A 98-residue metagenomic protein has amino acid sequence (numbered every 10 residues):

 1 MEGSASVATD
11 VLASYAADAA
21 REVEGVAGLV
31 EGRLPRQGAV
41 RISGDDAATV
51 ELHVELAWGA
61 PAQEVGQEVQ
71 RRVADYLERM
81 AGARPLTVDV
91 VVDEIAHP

Functional and structural regions predicted by a protein language model:
M1-D18: N-terminal presequence-like segments and adjacent domain-start helices
G3-S4, L56-A60: Short coil/turn segments at secondary-structure junctions
Y15-A17, V26-L29, G66: Structured, soluble regulatory/oligomerization domains located on the cytosolic or IMS-facing side of membrane proteins
A16, A20-R21, L77: Hydrophobic C-terminal alpha-helix "anchor/cap" residues
V23-A57, V92-I95: Short edge beta-strands and adjacent turn/loop segments
G59-A62, H97-P98: Short beta-strands and strand-coil junctions in structured, solvent-facing domains, enriched
A62-A81: Short, non-transmembrane amphipathic alpha-helical segments
R79-P98: A short amphipathic beta-strand at an alpha->beta junction
